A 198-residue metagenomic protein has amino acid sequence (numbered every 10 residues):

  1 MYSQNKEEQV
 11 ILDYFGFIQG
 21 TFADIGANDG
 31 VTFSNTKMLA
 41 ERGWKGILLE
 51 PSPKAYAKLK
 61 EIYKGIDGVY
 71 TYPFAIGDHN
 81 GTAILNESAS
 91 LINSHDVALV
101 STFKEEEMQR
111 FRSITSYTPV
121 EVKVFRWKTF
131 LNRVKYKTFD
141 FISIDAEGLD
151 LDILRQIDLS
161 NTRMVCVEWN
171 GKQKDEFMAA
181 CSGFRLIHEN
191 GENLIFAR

Functional and structural regions predicted by a protein language model:
M1-R198: Phosphate/nucleotide-binding beta-alpha loop and adjacent structural elements of enzyme active sites
